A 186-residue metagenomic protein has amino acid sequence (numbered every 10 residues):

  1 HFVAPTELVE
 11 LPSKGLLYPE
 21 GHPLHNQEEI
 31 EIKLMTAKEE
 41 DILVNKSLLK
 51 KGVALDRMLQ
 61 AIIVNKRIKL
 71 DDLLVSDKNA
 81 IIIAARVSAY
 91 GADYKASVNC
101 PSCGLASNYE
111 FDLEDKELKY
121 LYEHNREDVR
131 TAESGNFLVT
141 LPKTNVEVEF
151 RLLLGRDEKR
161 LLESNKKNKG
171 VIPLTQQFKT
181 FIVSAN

Functional and structural regions predicted by a protein language model:
H1-N186: Long C-terminal interaction/binding lobes of large macromolecular proteins
